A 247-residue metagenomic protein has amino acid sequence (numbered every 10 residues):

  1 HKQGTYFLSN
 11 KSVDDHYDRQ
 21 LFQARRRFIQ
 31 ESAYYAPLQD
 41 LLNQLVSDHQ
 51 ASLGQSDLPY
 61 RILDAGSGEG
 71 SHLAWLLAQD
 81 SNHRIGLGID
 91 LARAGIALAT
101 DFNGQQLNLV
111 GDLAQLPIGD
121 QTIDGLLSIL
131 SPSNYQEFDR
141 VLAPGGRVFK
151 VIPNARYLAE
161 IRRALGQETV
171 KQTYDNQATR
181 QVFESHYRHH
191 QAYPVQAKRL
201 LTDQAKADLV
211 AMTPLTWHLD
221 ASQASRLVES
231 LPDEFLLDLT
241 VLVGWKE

Functional and structural regions predicted by a protein language model:
D14-L41: Class I SAM-dependent methyltransferase Rossmann-like catalytic core, especially the SAM/SAH-binding loop
D57-G68: Conserved class I S-adenosyl-L-methionine
E69-S81: Conserved SAM-binding loop of SAM-dependent methyltransferases across substrates and taxa, primarily the Class I
D90-A94: Conserved SAM/SAH-binding beta-strand->alpha-helix loop
G104-L116: Conserved SAM-binding strand-loop segment of SAM-dependent methyltransferases
A114-G125: A short acidic, Gly/Pro-enriched loop at the edge of an enzyme's catalytic core that lines a small-molecule cofactor
G146-P153: Conserved beta-strand signature within the Rossmann-like core of class I S-adenosyl-L-methionine
P194-E247: Conserved Class I S-adenosyl-L-methionine
